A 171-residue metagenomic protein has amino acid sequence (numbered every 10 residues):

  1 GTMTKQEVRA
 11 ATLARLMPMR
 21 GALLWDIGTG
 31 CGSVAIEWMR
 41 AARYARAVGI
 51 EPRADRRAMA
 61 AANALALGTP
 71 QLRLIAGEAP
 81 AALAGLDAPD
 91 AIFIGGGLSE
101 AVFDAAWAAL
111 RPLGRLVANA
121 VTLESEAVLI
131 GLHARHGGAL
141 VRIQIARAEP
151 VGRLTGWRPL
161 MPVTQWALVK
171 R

Functional and structural regions predicted by a protein language model:
M3-R20: Conserved alpha-helix/loop element of class I SAM-dependent methyltransferases that forms part of the SAM/SAH-binding
G21-G30: Conserved class I S-adenosyl-L-methionine
G30, D55-R56, E124: Conserved Rossmann-like nucleotide-cofactor binding loop
C31-R43: Conserved SAM-binding loop of SAM-dependent methyltransferases across substrates and taxa, primarily the Class I
R40-A47, P112: Conserved S-adenosyl-L-methionine
I50-A91: S-adenosyl-L-methionine
D90-A101, A120: A short SAM/SAH-binding and catalytic strip from SAM-dependent methyltransferases
F103-A167: C-terminal substrate-binding/active-site "lid" region of AdoMet-derived donor-dependent transferases
